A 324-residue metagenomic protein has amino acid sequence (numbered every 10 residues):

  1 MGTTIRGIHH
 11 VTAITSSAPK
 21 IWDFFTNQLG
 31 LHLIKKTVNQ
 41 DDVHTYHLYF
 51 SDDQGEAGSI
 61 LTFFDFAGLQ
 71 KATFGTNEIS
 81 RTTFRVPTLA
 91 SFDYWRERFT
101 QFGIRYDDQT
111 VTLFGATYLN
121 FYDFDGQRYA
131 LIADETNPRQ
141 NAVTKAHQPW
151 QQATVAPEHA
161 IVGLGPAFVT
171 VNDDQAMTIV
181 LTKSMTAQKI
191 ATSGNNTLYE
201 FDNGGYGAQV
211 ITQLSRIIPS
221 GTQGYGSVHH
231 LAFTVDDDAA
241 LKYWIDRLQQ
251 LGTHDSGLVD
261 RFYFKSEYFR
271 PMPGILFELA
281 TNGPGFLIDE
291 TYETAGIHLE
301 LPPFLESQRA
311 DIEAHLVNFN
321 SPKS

Functional and structural regions predicted by a protein language model:
M1, R6-T76, S80-F84, T88-R96 (+1 more regions): Active-site-proximal cofactor/substrate-binding loop regions of enzyme domains
M1-G2, K71-T73, T154-E158, P219-T222: Short, flexible, solvent-exposed loop/turn segments with mixed acidic/basic and small polar residues
G7-S16, G68-R98, T117-Y122, V162-N172 (+2 more regions): Vicinal oxygen chelate
I14-A57, Q109-N120, V169-Q209, D260-Y263: Core segments of cupin and vicinal oxygen chelate
S51-D53, F66, D134, S215 (+1 more regions): Generic beta-structure capping elements
F64-L69, P149-A153, T212-I218: Short amphipathic beta-strand starts and helix->beta connectors
D93-V162, T192-I211, L251-S324: Vicinal oxygen chelate
E158-I245, Q249-H254: Surface-exposed interaction/gating patches
